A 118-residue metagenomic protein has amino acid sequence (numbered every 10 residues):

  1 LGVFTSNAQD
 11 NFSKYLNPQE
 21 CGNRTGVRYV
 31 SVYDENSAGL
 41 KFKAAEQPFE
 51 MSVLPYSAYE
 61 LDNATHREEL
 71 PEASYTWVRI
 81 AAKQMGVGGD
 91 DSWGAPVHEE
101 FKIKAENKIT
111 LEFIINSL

Functional and structural regions predicted by a protein language model:
L1-L118: Beta-strand/loop-rich accessory regions of lumenal/periplasmic or secreted enzymes, predominantly carbohydrate-active
